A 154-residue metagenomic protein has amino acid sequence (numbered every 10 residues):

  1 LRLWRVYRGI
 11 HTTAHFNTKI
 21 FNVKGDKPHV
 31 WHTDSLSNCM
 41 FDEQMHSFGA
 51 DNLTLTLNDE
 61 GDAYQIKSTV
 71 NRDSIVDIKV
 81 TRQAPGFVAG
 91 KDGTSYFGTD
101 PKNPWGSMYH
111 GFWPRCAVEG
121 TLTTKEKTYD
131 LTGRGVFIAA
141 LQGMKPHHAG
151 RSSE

Functional and structural regions predicted by a protein language model:
L1-E154: Targeting-peptide/extracellular-domain and disordered-appendage signature
